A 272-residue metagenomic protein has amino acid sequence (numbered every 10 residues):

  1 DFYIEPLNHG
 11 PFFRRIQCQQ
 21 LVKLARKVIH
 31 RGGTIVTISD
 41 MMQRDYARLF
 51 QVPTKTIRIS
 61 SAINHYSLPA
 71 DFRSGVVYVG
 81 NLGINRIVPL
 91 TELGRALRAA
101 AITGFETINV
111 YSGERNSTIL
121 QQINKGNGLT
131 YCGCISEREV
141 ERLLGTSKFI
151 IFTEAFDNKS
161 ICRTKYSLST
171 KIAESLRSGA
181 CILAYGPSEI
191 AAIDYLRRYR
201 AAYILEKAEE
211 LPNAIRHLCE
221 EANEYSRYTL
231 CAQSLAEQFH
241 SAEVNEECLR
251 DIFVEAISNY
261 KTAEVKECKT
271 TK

Functional and structural regions predicted by a protein language model:
D1-V22, F156: Acceptor-binding helix/loop patch of EC 2.4 sugar-transfer enzymes, predominantly nucleotide-sugar-dependent
R15-I35: Membrane-proximal helix-turn-helix segments that form the acceptor-binding/catalytic region of lipid-linked
M41, I59-S60: Carbohydrate-associated surface elements
S61-H65, A70-I123, T130-V140: Conserved catalytic-core segment of nucleotide-activated headgroup transferases in glycan assembly
N85-V88, R138-R142, I150-L176, I182-D194: Nucleotide-sugar-dependent
S169, P187, R198-E209, H217-N223: Conserved acidic donor-binding segment of nucleotide-sugar-dependent glycosyltransferases
E206-P212, N223-F253: A charged, aromatic-enriched C-terminal amphipathic alpha-helix characteristic of glycosyltransferases across folds
H217, S241-K272: C-terminal alpha-helical cap of glycosyltransferases
